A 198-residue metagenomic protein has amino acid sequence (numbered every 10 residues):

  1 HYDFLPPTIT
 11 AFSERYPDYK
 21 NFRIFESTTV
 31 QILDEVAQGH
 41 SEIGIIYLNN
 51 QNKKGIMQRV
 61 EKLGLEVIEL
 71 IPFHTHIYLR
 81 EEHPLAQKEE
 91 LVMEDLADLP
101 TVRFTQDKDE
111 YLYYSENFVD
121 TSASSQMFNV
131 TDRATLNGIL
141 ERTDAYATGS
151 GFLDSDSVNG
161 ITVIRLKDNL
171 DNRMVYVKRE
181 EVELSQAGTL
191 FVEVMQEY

Functional and structural regions predicted by a protein language model:
H1-D34, E183-Q186: N-terminal winged-helix
D3-A11, K53, M93, A97-T121 (+1 more regions): Secondary-structure junction motif
L33-A37, V67, M93, L136-N137: Short hydrophobic/charged patches on amphipathic alpha-helices used for structural packing and interfaces
A37-E42, Y47, Q106-T162: Hydrophobic hinge/microswitch elements
R59-T75, L79-T101: Flexible hinge/capping segments at coil-to-helix
E61-I68, F73, A134-E183: Beta-alpha-beta core module
E82-L91, D168-L170, E181-G188: Short helix-loop capping/hinge motifs at secondary-structure junctions, enriched in acidic/polar residues
A187-Y198: Bilobed periplasmic-binding protein/Venus flytrap-like ligand-binding cleft at the lobe interface of extracytoplasmic
